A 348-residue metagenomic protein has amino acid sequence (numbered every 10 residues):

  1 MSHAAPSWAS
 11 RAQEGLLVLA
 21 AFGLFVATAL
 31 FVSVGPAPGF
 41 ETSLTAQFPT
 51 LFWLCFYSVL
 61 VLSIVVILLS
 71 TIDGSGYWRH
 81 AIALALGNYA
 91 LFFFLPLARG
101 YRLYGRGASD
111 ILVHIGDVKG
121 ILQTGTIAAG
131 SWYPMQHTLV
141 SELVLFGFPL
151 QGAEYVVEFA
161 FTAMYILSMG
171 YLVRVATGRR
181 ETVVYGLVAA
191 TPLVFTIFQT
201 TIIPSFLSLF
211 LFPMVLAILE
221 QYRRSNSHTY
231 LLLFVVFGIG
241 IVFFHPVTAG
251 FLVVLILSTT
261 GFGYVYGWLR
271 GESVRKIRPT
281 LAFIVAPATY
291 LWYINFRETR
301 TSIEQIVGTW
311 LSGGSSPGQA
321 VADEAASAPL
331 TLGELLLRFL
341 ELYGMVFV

Functional and structural regions predicted by a protein language model:
M1-V348: Membrane-embedded transmembrane-helix bundle of lipid-linked glycan/lipid transferases
